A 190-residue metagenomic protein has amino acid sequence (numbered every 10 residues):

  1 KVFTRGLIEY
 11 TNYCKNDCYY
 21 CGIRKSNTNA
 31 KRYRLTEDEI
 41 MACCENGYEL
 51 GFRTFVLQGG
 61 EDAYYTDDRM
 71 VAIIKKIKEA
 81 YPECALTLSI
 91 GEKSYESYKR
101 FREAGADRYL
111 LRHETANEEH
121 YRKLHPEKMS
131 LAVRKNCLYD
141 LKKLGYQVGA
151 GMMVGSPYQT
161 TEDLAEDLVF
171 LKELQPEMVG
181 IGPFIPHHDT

Functional and structural regions predicted by a protein language model:
T4-D38: Canonical Radical SAM [4Fe-4S] cluster-binding loop centered on the CxxxCxxC motif and its immediate flanking residues
R5-I8, T28, V56-D67, E119 (+1 more regions): Glycine-rich, proline-tolerant flexible connector loops at the mouths of alpha/beta enzymes
L7-E9, G60-D62, S89-Y95, E114-A116 (+2 more regions): Active-site beta-loop-alpha junctions enriched in small/polar residues
C18, R53-F55, D67-M153: Radical SAM/AdoMet-radical enzyme domain recognition
K25-V56, K76-E79: Conserved alpha-helical substructure of the radical SAM core
E39, D68-I73, L164-E166: Charged helix-capping and loop-helix junction motifs
E45, S94-G105, A165-Q175: Short amphipathic alpha-helices and their capping/turn segments at secondary-structure boundaries
Y81, A132-T190: Conserved C-terminal portion of the radical SAM core fold that forms the substrate/S-adenosylmethionine-binding
